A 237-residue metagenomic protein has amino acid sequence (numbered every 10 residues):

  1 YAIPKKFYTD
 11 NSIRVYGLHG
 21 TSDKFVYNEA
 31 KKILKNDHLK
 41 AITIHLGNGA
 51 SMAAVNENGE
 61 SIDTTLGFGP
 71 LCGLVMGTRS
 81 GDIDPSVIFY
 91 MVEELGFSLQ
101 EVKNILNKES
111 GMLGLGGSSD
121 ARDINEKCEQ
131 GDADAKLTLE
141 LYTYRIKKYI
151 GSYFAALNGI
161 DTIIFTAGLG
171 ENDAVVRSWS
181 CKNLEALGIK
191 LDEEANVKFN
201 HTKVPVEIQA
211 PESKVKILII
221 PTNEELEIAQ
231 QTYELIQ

Functional and structural regions predicted by a protein language model:
Y1-V92: Glycine-rich phosphate-binding loop of actin/hexokinase-like ATP-binding domains
T21, F25, A50, D82-S86 (+9 more regions): Conserved active-site and cofactor/substrate-binding residues in soluble primary-metabolism enzymes
K40-I44, Q100-E109, T162-I164: Beta-strand segments within the central parallel beta-sheet cores of soluble alpha/beta enzyme folds
I42-G47, T166, I220-P221: Short beta-strand segments
N58-G59, L106, I146, F165 (+1 more regions): Buried hydrophobic positions in well-ordered alpha/beta secondary-structure cores of metabolic enzymes
I62-L95, N104, A167-K198: Catalytic phosphate/nucleotide-handling subdomain of diverse soluble enzymes
L95-T138: A mobile "lid/hinge" subdomain adjacent to the ATP/sugar-phosphate binding pocket shared across diverse ATP-dependent
K136, E140-D161, G170-Q237: Internal helix-turn-beta structural module
